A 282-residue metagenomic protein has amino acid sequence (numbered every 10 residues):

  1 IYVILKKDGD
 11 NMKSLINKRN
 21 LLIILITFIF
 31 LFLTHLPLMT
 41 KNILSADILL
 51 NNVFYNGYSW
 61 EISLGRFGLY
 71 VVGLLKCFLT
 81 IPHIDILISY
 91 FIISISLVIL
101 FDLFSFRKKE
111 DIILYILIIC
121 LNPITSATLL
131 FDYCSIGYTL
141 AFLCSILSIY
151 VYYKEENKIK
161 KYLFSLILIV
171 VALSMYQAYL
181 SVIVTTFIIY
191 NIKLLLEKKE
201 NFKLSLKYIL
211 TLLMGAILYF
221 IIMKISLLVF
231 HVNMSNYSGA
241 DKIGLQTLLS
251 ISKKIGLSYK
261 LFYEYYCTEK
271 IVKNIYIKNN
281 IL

Functional and structural regions predicted by a protein language model:
I1-F32: Start-transfer (signal-anchor) and selected internal transmembrane alpha helices of multi-pass inner/ER membrane
F30, M39, I43-I81, I209-L212 (+2 more regions): Membrane-lumen/periplasm interface segments of multi-pass, membrane-embedded glycan/lipid transferases
I62, R66, D111-Y153, S174-M175 (+3 more regions): Membrane-interface micro-motifs in multi-pass membrane enzymes
G73-K76, D85-I99, G137, A141-C144: Transmembrane alpha-helices of multi-pass, membrane-embedded glycan-processing enzymes that use lipid-linked
L87-I112, L147, V151: Transmembrane-helix motifs of polytopic, lipid-linked glycan transferases
S145-Y162, L196-K199: Membrane-interface transmembrane helices that cradle and orient dolichyl/undecaprenyl
K161-Q177, V182-I183, I188: Membrane-interface alpha helices of multi-pass inner-membrane proteins
V182-A216: Perimembrane helix-loop-helix junctions
